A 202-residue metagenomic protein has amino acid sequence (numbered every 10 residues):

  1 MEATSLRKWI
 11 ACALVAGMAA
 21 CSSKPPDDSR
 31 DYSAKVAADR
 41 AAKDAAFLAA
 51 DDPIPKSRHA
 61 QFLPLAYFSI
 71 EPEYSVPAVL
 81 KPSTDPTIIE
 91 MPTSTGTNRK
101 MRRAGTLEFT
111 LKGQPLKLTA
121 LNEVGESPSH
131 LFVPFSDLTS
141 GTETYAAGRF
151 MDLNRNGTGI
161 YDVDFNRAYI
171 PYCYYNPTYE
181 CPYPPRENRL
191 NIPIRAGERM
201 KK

Functional and structural regions predicted by a protein language model:
M1-I10: Bacterial N-terminal signal peptides that target proteins for export
M18-A20: C-terminal motif of bacterial Sec signal peptides marking the signal peptidase cleavage site
S22-P25: Bacterial signal peptide processing site
K35-L107: N-terminal secretory signal peptides
K81, K112, S136-L138, N166-A168 (+1 more regions): Solvent-exposed coil/turn segments that connect beta secondary-structure elements in extracytoplasmic/periplasmic
T84-A146: Mid-length scaffold segments of soluble, non-membrane domains
P134-Y169: Acidic, glycine-rich flexible loop segments
Y175-K202: C-terminal partner/receptor-binding element of secreted or periplasmic proteins
